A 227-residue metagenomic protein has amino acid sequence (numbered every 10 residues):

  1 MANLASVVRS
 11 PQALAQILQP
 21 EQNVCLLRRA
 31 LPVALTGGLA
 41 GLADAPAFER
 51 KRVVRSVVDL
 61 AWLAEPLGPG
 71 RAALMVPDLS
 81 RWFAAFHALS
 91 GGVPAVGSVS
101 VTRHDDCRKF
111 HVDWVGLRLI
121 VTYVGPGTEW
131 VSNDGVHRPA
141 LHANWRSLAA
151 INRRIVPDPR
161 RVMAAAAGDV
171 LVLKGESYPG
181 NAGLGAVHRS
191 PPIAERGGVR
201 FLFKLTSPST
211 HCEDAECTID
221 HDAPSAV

Functional and structural regions predicted by a protein language model:
M1-S80: N-terminal auxiliary "cap/dimerization" subdomain that precedes the catalytic jelly-roll/cupin core of mononuclear
E21-V24, G116-L119, A167-G168, V199-R200: Short, surface-exposed beta-edge/turn micro-motifs
C25-R28, P94-S100, V121, V172-L173 (+1 more regions): A structural signal for short, well-ordered beta-strand segments and their strand-loop junctions that often border
L31, V101-R103, V121-V124, S132 (+2 more regions): Short, structured patches in soluble enzyme cores that scaffold and shape functional sites
F48-V57, H142-R154, D222-V227: Short, cationic low-complexity segments
P66-V112: Extracellular-facing segments of soluble proteins and assemblies that are Gly/Ser/Thr-biased and enriched in aromatics
H104-A167: Catalytic core of non-heme Fe(II) oxygenases with the double-stranded beta-helix
R154-V227: Catalytic core of Fe(II)/2-oxoglutarate
